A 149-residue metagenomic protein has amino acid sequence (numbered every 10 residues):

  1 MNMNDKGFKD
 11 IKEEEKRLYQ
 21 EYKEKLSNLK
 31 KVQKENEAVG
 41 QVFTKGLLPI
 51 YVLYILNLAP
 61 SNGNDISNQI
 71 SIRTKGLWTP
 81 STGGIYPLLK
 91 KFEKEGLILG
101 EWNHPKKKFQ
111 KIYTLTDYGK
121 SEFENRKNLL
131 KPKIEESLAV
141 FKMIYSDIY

Functional and structural regions predicted by a protein language model:
M1-T44: Intrinsically disordered, low-complexity serine/threonine- and proline-rich regulatory segments
P49-V52: Short alpha-helical "packing" element that flanks the helix-turn-helix/winged-helix DNA-binding module
L56-D65: Short capping segments at the starts of secondary-structure elements
D65-G76: DNA-recognition alpha helix
I85-F92: Basic amphipathic alpha-helical segments that dock to polyanions
E93-K108: Beta-hairpin "wing" of winged helix-turn-helix
K107-R126: Basic, amphipathic "hinge/linker" alpha-helix immediately C-terminal to the N-terminal HTH DNA-binding motif
E124-Y149: Amphipathic alpha-helical dimerization/coiled-coil segments that flank or bridge DNA-binding/regulatory modules
